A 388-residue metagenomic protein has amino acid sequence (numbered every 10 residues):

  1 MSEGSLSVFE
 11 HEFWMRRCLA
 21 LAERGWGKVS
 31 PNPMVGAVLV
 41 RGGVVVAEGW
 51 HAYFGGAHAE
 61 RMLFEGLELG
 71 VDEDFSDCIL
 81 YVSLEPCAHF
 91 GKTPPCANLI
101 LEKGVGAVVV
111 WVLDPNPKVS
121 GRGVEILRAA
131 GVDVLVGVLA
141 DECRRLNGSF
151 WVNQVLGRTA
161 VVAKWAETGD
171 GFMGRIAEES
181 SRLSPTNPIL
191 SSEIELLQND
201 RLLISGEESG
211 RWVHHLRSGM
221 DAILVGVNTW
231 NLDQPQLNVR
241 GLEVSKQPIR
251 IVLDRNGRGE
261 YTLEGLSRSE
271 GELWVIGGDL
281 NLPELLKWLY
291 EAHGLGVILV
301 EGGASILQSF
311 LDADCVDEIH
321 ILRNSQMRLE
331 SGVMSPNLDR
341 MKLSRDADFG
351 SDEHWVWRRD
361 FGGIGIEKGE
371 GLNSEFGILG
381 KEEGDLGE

Functional and structural regions predicted by a protein language model:
E10-S30, N153: Short, basic/aromatic recognition patches
C18, G36, C87, L127 (+5 more regions): Residue-level signal for inorganic ion chemistry
M34-R41, K164-A166, W355: Short beta-strand scaffold segments in enzyme catalytic cores
L39-R144, E179, E193-L196, S309-L311: Zn2+-dependent cytidine deaminase-like catalytic core
D77, V152, A160-R182, N187-V297 (+2 more regions): Active-site ligand-binding patch in enzyme domains
G106-D114, L224-V225, R250-N256, V275-G277 (+1 more regions): Short internal beta-strands
K118-G137, L311-L322, R328-D352: Short acidic, glycine/proline-enriched helix-loop-strand junctions
E330-E388: Conserved histidine-centered catalytic loops in small-molecule metabolism enzymes
